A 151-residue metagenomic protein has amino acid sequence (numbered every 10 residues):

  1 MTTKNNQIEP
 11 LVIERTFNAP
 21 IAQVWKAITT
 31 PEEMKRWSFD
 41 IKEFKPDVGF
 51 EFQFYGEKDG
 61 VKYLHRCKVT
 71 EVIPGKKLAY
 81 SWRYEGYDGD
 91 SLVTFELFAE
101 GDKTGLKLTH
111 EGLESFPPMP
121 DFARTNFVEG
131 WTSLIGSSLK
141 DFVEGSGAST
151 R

Functional and structural regions predicted by a protein language model:
M1-E43: Hydrophobic ligand-binding cavity/cleft-lining segments
N6, G112-R151: A conserved amphipathic terminal alpha-helix motif
V12-N18, K45, Q53-Y55, K68 (+1 more regions): Generic structural detector for well-ordered beta-strands
V24, M34, F52, V69 (+4 more regions): Hydrophobic pocket/interface hotspot
K35, E43, G60-G105, E111-E114: Hydrophobic-ligand binding "helix-grip"
D40-F54, V61: A solvent-exposed, acidic/Ser-Thr-rich amphipathic alpha-helical stretch
E51-Y55, T109-L113: Generic short beta-strand segments
